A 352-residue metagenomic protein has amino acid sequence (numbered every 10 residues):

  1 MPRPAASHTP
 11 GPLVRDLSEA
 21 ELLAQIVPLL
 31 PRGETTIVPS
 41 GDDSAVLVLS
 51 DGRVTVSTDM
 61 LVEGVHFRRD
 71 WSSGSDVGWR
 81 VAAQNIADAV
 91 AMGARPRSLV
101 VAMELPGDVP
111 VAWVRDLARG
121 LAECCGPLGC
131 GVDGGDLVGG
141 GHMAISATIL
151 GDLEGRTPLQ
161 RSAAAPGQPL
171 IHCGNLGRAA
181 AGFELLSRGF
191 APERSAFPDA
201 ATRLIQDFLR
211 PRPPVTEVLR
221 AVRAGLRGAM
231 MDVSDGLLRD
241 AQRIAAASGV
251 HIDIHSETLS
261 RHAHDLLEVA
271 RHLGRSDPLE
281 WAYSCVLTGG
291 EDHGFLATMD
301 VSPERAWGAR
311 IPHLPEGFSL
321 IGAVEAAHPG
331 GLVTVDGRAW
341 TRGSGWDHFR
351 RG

Functional and structural regions predicted by a protein language model:
M1-S73, M92, V101, G120-C124: Extreme N-terminal cap/leader segments of soluble proteins
P2-P28, S72, P106-G131, V138-I145 (+3 more regions): Glycine-/charge-enriched secondary-structure boundary and capping motifs
V46, N85, G93, V132 (+4 more regions): Residue-level signal for inorganic ion chemistry
V48-D51, L61, P96-G189, A323: Glycine-rich anion-binding loops of enzyme active sites
V62-W71, L153, P198-L204, S276-E280: Glycine/charged-rich beta-loop-alpha catalytic/anionic-binding loops adjacent to active sites
G74-S98, R119-P127, E217-R220, L237-I244: Small-aliphatic-rich amphipathic alpha-helix that forms the alpha element of a beta-alpha
F197-Q242: Polyanion-binding loop/helix "lid" in catalytic or ligand-binding cores
